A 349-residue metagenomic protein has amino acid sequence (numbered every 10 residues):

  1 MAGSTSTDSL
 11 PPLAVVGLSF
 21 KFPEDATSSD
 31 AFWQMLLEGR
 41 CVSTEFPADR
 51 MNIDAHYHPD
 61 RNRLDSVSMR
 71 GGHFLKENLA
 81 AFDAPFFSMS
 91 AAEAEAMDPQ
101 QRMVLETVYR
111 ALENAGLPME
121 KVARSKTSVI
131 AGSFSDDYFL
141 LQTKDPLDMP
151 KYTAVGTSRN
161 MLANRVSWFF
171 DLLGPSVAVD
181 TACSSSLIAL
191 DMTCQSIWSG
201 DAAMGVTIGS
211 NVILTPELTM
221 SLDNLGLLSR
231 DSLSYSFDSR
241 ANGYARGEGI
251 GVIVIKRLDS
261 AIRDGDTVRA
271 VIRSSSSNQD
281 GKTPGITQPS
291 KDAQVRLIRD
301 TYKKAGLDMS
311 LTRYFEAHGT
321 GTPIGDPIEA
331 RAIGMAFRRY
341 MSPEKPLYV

Functional and structural regions predicted by a protein language model:
A2-V349: Condensing-enzyme catalytic core of the thiolase-fold
